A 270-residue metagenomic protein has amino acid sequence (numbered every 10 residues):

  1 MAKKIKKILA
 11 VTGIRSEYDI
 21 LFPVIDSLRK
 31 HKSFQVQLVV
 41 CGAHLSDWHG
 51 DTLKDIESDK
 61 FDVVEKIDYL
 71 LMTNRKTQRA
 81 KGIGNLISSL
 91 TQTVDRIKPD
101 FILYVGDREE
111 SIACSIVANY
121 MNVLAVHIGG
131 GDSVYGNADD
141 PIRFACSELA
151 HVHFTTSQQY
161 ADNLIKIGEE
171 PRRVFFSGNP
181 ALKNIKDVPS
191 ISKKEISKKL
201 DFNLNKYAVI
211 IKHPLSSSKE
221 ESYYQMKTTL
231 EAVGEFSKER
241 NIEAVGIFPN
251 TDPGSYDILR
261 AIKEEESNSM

Functional and structural regions predicted by a protein language model:
I5-K6, K206: Nucleotide donor/acceptor-binding cores
K7-T12, Y18-R29, Y69-P171: Active-site and donor-binding regions of nucleotide-sugar-utilizing enzymes
T12, L45-D47, L149-S222: A nucleotide-sugar donor-handling region in carbohydrate enzymes
G13-I14, V40-A43, G130, N179 (+1 more regions): Cofactor-binding loop segments of dinucleotide-utilizing enzymes, especially the Rossmann-like FAD- and NAD(P)+-binding
H31-Q37, D62, E239-A244: A generic structural motif
Q35-R79: Conserved nucleotide-sugar phosphate-binding/catalytic loop shared by glycosyltransferases and other
Q37-G42, H153, E243-N250: Short internal beta-strands
I191-M270: Donor-nucleotide binding loops and adjacent catalytic segments primarily of GT-B fold Leloir glycosyltransferases
